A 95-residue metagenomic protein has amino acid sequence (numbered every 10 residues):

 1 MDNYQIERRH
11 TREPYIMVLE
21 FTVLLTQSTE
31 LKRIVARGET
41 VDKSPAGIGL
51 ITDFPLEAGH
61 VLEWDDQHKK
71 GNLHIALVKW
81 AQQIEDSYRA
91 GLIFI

Functional and structural regions predicted by a protein language model:
M1-I95: Structured alpha-helical
